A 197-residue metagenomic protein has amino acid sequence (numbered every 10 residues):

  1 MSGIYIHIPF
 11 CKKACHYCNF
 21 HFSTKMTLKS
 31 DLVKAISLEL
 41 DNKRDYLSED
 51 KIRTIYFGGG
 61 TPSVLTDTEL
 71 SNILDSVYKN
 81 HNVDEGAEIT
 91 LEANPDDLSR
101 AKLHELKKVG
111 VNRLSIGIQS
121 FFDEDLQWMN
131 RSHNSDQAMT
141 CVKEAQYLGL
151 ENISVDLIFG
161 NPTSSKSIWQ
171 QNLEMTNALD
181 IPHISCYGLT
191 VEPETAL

Functional and structural regions predicted by a protein language model:
M1-I4: Extreme N-terminal starter segment of soluble prokaryotic enzymes
I6-I8, I118: Alpha/beta-hydrolase
P9-F20: Local cysteine-cluster metal-coordination motifs and their immediate loop/turn environment, predominantly Fe-S cluster
F22-Y46, D50-L197: Conserved non-cysteine loop/helix-boundary elements of the Radical SAM core domain that shape
